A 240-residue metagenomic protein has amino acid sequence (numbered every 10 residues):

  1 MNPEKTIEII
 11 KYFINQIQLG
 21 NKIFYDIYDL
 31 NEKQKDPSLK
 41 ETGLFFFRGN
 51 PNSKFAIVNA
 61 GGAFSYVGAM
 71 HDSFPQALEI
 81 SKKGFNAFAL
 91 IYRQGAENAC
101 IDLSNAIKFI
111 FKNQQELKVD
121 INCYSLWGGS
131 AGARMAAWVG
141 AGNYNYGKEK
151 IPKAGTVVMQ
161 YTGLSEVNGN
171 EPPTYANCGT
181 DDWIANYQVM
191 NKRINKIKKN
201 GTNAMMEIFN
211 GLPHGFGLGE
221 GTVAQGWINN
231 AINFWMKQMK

Functional and structural regions predicted by a protein language model:
M1-P51, C100, A141: N-terminal cap/lid segment of alpha/beta-hydrolase-fold proteins
S53-G62: Short beta-strand element of the alpha/beta-hydrolase
G68-D72, F88-I121, G221-A224: Catalytic nucleophile-loop/oxyanion-hole region of alpha/beta-hydrolase and closely related hydrolase-like folds
A69-F88, N195: Short amphipathic alpha-helix adjacent to the substrate-entry channel of hydrolases
I101, N105-E171: Primarily recognizes the serine-hydrolase "nucleophile elbow" in alpha/beta-hydrolase and SGNH/GDSL folds
A176-C178, D182: Short beta-strand/loop motif that positions the catalytic acidic residue of the alpha/beta-hydrolase fold
W183-K192: Conserved alpha/beta-hydrolase "acid-adjacent" motif
N200-K240: C-terminal catalytic histidine-bearing segment of alpha/beta-hydrolase fold enzymes
